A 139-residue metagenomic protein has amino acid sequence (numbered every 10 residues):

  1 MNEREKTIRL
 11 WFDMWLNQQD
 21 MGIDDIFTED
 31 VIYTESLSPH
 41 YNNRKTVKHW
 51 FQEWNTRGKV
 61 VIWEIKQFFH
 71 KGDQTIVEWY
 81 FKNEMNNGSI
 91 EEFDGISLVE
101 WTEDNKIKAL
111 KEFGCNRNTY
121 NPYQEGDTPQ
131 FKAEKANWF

Functional and structural regions predicted by a protein language model:
M1-M21, D25, E29, Q130-F139: Short, low-complexity N-terminal intrinsically disordered segments enriched in polar/charged residues
N2-E3, T7, M21, D25-G72: A solvent-exposed, acidic/Ser-Thr-rich amphipathic alpha-helical stretch
T7, W15, W50, E112-F113: Bulky hydrophobic/aromatic packing residues
W11, I23-D24, V31, N43 (+5 more regions): Hydrophobic pocket/interface hotspot
W15, Q19, E35, M85-N87: Short coil/turn residues that cap or connect secondary-structure elements
Q52-F139: A beta-strand edge to alpha-helix "cap/lid" segment located at domain peripheries
